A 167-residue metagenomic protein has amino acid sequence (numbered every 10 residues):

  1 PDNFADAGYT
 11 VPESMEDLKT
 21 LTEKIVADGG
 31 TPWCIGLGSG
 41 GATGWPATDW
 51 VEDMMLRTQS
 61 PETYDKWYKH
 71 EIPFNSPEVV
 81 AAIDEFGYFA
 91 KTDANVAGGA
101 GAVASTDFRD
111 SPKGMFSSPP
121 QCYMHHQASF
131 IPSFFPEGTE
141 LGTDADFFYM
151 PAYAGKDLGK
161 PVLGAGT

Functional and structural regions predicted by a protein language model:
P1-V11, K19, L37-W67, V162-T167: Periplasmic solute-binding protein
D2, F130, E137-T167: Extracytoplasmic/periplasmic substrate-recognition and gating elements
N3, S14-L21, T43, A47-W50 (+3 more regions): Stable alpha-helical elements in mature extracytoplasmic
N3, T20-D28, F108-H125: Short helices/loops that flank or line small-molecule/ion binding pockets
D6-T10, A90-D107, P120-Q121, T139-D144: A local structural motif
T22-K24, Y68-A104, M150: Glycine-centered hinge/linker elements that transmit conformational signals in sensory and ligand-binding systems
A27-A42, V96-A97: Bilobed periplasmic-binding protein-like "clamshell/Venus-flytrap" ligand-binding domains
C34, Y123-Q127, D146: Paired acidic/hydrophobic, glycine-rich loop segments that form the ligand-binding mouth/hinge of periplasmic-binding
